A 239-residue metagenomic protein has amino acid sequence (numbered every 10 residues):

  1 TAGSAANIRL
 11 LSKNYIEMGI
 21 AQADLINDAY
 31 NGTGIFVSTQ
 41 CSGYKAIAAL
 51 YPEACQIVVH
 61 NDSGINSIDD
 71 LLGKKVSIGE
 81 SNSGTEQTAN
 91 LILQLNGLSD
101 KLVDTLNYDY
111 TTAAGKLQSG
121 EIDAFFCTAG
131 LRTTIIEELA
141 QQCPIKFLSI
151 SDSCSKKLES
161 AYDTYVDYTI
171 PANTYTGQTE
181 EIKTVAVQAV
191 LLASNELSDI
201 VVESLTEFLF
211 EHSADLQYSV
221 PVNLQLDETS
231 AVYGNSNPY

Functional and structural regions predicted by a protein language model:
T1, P52-S119: Bilobed "Venus flytrap"/periplasmic-binding protein-like clamshell domains and structurally analogous long
T1-G73, S77-E80: Short, glycine-/small- and polar/acidic-enriched structural segments that line small-molecule recognition paths
A2, E80, F126, N195-E196: Conserved residues at beta->alpha junctions
A5-I8, S12, I26, Y44 (+7 more regions): Extracytoplasmic/secreted envelope proteins and their assembly/folding machinery, especially bacterial periplasmic
S12-I16, N31, V76, Q94-L98 (+3 more regions): Sec-exported extracytoplasmic/periplasmic mature domains
D24-L25, S83, S151-C154: Short, acidic/turn-prone active-site loops that include or flank metal/cofactor- and phosphate-binding residues
G34, S63, D100-V187: Pocket-lining segment of extracytoplasmic ligand-binding domains
T174-Y239: Segments of small-molecule ligand-sensing domains
